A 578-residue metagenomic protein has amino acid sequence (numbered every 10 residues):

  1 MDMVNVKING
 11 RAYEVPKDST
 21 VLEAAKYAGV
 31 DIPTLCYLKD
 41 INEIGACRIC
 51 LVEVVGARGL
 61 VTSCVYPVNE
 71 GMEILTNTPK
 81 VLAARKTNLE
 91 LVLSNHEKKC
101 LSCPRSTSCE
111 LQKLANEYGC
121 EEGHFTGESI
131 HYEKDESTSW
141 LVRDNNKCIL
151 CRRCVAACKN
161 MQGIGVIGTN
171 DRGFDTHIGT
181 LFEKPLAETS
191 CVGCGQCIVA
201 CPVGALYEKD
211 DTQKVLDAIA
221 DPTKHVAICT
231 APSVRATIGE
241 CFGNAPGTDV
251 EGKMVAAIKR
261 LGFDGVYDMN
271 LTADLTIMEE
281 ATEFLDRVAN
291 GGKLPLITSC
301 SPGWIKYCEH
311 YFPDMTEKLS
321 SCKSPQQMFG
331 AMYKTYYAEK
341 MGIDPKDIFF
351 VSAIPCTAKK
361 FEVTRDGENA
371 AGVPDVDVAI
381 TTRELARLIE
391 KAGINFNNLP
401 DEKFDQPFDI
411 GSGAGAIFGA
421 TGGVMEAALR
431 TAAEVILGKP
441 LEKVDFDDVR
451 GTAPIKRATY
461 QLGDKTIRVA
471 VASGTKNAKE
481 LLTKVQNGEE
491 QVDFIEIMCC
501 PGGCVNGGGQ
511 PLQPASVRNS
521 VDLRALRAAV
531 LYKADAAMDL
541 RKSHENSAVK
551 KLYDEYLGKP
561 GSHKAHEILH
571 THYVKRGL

Functional and structural regions predicted by a protein language model:
M1-N9: Eukaryote-biased recognition of intrinsically disordered, low-complexity regulatory segments
N5, V15-N77, V81-R85, K209-L578: Iron-sulfur-associated redox domains of electron-transfer enzymes in respiratory and anaerobic energy metabolism
R48-G193, L206-D221, H225: Fe-S ferredoxin-like electron-transfer domains and their immediately adjacent linker/connector regions across
Q162, C201, Y337-M341: Structural motif corresponding to the C-terminal cap of alpha-helices
V192, Q196-Y207, T276: Catalytic alpha/beta active-site cores
